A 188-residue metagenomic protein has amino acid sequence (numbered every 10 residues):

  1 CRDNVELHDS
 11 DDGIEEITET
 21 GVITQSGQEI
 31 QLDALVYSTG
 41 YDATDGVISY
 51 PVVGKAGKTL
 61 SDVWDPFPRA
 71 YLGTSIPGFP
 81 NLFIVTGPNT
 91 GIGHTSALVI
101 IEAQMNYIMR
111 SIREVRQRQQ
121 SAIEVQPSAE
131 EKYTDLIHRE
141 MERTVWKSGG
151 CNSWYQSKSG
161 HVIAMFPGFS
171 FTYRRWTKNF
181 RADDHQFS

Functional and structural regions predicted by a protein language model:
C1, Q28-E29, S75: Structural alpha-helical scaffold elements that stabilize or flank donor/cofactor-binding regions in carbohydrate
R2-Q25: A conserved short coil-to-beta-strand element within the FAD-binding core of flavoproteins
T20, D33, P80: Conserved acidic residues
G21, G27, G57-K58, G160-H161: Detector for glycine-centered tight turns/loop "hinges" at secondary-structure junctions
I23-A34, S38: Core beta-strand elements of the Rossmann-like FAD/NAD(P) dinucleotide-binding domain in flavoenzyme oxidoreductases
S38, D42-T90: Glycine-rich loop(s) and the adjacent beta-strand/alpha-helix scaffold that form part
A70, F83-S188: C-terminal, flexible cofactor-proximal segment of oxidoreductases
